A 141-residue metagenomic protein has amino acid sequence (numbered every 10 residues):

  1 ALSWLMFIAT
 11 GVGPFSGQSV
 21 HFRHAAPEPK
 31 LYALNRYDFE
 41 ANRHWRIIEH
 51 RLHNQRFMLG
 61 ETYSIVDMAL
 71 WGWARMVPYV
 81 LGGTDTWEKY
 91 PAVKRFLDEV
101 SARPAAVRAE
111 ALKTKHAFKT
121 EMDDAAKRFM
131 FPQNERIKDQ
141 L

Functional and structural regions predicted by a protein language model:
W4-P104: GST-like fold's C-terminal all-alpha helical module
E110: Segments of small-molecule ligand-sensing domains
K113-L141: Acidic/histidine-enriched, glycine/proline-rich intrinsically disordered or flexible terminal extensions
